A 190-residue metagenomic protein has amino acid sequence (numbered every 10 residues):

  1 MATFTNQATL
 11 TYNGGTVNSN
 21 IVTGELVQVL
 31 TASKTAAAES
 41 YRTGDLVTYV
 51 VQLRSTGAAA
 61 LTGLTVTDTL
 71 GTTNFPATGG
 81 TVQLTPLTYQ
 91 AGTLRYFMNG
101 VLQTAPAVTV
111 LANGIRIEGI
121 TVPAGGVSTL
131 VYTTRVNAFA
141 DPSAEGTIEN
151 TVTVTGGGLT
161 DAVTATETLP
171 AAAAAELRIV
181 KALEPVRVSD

Functional and structural regions predicted by a protein language model:
M1-D190: Exported/extracytosolic protein signature
